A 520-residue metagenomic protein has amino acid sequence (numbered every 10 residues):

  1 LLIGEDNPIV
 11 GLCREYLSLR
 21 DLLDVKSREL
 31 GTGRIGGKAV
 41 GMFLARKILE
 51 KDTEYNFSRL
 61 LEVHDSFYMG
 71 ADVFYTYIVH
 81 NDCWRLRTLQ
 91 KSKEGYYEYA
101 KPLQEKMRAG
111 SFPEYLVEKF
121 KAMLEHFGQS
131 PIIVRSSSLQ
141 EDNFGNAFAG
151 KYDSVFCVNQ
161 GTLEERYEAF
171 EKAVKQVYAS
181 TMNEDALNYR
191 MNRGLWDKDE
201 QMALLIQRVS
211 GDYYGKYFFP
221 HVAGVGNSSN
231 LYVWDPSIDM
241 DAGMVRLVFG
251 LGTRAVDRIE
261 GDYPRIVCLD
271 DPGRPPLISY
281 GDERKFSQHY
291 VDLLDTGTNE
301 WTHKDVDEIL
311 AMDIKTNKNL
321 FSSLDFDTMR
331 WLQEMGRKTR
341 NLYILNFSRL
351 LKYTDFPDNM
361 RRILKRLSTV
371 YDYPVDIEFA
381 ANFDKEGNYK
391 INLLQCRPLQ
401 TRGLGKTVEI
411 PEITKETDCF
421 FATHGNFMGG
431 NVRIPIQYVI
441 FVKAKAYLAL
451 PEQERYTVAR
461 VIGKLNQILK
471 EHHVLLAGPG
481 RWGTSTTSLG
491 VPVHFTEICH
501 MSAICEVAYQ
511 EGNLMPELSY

Functional and structural regions predicted by a protein language model:
L1-L12: Membrane topogenic helices and adjacent juxtamembrane segments
V10-L12, Y16-N56, S111-Y509: Conserved mixed alpha/beta core segments that line enzyme active sites in large multi-domain catalysts
L22-L89, E94-E114: A conserved helix-loop-beta module that forms one wall/lid of the active-site cleft in ATP-utilizing catalytic domains
Y509-Y520: Polybasic, proline/glycine-rich intrinsically disordered low-complexity segments
